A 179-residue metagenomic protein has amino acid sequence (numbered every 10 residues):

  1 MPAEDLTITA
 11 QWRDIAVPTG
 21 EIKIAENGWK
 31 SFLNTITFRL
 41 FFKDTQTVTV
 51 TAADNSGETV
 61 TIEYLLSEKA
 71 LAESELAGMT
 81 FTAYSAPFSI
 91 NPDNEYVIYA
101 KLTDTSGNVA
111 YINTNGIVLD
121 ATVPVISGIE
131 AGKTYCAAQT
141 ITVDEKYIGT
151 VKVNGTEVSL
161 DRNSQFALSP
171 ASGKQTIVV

Functional and structural regions predicted by a protein language model:
M1-A3: Short acidic beta-strand-loop surface patches of small beta-rich interaction domains
I8, R13-V179: Low-complexity, disordered linker/stalk regions enriched in Pro/Thr/Ser/Gly
